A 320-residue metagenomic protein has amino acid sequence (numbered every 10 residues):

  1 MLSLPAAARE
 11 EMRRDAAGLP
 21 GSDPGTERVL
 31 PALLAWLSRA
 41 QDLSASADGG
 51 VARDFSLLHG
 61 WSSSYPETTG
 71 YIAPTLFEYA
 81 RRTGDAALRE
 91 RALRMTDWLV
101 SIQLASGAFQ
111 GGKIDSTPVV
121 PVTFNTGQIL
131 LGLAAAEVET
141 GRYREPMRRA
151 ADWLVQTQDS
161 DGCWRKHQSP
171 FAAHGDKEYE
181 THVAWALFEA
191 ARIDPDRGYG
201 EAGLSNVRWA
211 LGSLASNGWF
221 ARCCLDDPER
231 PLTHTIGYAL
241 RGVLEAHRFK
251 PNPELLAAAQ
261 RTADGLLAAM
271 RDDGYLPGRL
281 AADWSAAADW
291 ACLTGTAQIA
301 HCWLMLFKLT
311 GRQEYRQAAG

Functional and structural regions predicted by a protein language model:
M1-G320: Glycan-recognition and catalytic cores of secretory/periplasmic carbohydrate-active enzymes
